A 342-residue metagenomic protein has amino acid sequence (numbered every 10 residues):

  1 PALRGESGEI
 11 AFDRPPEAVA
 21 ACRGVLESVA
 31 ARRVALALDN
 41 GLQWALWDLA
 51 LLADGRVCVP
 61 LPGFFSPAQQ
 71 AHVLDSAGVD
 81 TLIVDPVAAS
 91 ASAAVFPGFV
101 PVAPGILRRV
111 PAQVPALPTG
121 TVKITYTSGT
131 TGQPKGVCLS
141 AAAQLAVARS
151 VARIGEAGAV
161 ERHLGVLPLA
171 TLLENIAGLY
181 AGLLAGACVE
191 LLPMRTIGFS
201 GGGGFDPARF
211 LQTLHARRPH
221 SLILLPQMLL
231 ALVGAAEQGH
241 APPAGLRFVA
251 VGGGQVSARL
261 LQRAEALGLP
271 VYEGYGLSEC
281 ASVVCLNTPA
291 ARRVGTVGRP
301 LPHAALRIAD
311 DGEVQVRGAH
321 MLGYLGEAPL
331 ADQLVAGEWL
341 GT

Functional and structural regions predicted by a protein language model:
A2-A31, A35-G41, L49, S66-A71 (+1 more regions): Conserved AMP-binding/adenylate-forming core of the ANL superfamily
A11-D13, V122-R149: Conserved AMP-binding A3 loop
V25-R33, A53-P115: Structural core segment of the AMP-binding/adenylate-forming
A35-A37, W44, D48, L52-T81 (+4 more regions): Short beta-strand->loop structural element characteristic of the AMP-binding/adenylate-forming
R109-Y126, Q133, E156-H163: Conserved pre-ATP/AMP-binding loop-to-beta segment of ANL
L145-R162, L169-S221, P226-L230, G234-A236: Conserved AMP-binding/adenylation subdomain of ANL enzymes
A185-A187, P219-I223, V233-R292, A305: Gly/Ser/Thr-rich phosphate-binding loop
E313-T342: Conserved ATP-binding/catalytic segment of the ANL
